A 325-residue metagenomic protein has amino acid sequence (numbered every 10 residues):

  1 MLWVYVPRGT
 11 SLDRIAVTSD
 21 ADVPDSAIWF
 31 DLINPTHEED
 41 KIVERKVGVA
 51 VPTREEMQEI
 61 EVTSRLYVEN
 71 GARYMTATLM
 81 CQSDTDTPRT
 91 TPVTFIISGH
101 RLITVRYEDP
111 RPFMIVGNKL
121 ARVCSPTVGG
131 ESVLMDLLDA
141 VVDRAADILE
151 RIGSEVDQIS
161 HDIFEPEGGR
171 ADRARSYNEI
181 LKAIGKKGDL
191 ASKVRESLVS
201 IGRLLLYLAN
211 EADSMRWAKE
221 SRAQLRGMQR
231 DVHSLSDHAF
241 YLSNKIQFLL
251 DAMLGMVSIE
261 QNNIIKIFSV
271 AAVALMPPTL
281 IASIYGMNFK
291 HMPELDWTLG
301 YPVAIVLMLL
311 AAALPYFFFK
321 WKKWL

Functional and structural regions predicted by a protein language model:
M1-N210, R216-W217, A223, G227-Y241 (+1 more regions): Peripheral, non-transmembrane regulatory/ligand-interaction domains of membrane transport proteins
R230-L325: Hydrophobic alpha-helical transmembrane segments and their immediately adjacent juxtamembrane loops
